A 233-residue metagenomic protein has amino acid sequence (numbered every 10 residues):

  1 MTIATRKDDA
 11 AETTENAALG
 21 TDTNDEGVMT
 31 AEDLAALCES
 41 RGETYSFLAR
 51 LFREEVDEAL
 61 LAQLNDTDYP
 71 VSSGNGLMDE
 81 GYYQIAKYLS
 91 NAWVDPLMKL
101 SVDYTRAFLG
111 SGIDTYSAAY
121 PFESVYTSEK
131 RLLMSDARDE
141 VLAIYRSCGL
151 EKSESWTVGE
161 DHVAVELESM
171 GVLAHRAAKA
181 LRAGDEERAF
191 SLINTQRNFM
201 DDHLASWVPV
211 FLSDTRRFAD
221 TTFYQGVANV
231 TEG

Functional and structural regions predicted by a protein language model:
T2-G233: Surface/interface-facing alpha-helical segments and adjacent flexible terminal/loop regions used for partner/assembly
